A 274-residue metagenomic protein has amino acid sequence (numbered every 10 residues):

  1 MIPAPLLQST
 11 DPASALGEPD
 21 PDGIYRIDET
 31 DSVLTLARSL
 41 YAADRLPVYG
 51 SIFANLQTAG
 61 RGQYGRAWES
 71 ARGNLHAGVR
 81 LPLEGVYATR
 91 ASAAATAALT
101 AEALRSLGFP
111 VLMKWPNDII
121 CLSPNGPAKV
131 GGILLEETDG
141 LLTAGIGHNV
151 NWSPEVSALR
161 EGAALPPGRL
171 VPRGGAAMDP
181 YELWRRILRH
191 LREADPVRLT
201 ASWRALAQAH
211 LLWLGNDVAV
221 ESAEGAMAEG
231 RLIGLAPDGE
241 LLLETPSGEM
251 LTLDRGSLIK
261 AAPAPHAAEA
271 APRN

Functional and structural regions predicted by a protein language model:
M1-L7, G85-Y87, A91-V111, C121-N274: Long, positively charged amphipathic alpha-helical accessory segments at protein N-termini or as interdomain linkers
M1-S106, N125-P127, M178, P272-N274: N-terminal lobe of the biotin/lipoate ligase/transferase fold
D28, M113-W115: Short loop/edge segments at beta-strand edges and connector loops that shape dinucleotide/nucleotide cofactor-binding
L46-V48, W115, A226: Short, basic and Ser/Thr-rich N-terminal targeting/leader segments
